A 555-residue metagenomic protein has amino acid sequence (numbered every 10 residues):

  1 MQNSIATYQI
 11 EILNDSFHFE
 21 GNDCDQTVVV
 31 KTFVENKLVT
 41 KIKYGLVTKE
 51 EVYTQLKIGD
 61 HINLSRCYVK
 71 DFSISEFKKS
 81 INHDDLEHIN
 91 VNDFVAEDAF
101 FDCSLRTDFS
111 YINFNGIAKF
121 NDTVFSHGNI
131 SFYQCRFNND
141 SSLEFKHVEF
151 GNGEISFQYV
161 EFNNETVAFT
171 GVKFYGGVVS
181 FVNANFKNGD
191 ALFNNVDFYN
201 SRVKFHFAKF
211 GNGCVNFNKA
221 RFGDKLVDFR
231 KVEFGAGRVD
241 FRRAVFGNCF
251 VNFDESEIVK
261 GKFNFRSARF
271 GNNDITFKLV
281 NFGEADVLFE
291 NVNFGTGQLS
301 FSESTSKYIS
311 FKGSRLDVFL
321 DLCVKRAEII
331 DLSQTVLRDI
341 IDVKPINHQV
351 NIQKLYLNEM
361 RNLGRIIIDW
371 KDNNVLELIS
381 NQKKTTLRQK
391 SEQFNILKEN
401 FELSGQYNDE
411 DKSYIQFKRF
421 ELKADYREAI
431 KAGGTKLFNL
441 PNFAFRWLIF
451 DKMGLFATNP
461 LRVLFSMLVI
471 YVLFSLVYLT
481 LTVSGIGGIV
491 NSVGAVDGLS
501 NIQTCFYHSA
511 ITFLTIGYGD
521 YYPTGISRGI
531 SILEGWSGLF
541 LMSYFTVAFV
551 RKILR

Functional and structural regions predicted by a protein language model:
Q2-P441: N-terminal leader/targeting and pre-domain segments
I352, Q389-I396, G405-N408, K412 (+6 more regions): Generic recognition of stable, solvent-exposed alpha-helical segments in well-folded globular domains
N400, Q416, F420, L476 (+4 more regions): Generic, well-ordered alpha-helical scaffold segments in large soluble proteins
R427, G454-V463, I532-G535, L539 (+1 more regions): Membrane-interface junctions
A432-L481: Transmembrane alpha-helical segments and their cytosolic interface motifs in multi-pass membrane proteins
F465-C505: Outer-pore turret/helix-boundary of cation channels
N491-R555: Pore domain of cation channels
